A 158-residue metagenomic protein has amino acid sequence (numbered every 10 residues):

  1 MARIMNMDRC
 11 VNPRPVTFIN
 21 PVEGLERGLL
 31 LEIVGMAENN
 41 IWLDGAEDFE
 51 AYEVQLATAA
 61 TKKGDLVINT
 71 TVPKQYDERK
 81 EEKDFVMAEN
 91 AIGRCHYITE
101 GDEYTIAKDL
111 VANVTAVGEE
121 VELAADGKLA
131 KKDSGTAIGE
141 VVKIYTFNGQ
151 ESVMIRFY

Functional and structural regions predicted by a protein language model:
M1-Y158: Surface-exposed, low-hydrophobicity beta-strand/loop segments enriched in small/polar/acidic residues
